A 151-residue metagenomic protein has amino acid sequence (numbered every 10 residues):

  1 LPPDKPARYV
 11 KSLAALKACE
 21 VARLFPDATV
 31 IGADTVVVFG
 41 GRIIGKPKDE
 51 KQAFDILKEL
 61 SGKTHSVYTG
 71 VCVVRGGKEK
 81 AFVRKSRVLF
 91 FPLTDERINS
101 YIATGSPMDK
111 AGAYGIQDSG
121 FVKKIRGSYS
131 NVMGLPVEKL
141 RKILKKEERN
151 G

Functional and structural regions predicted by a protein language model:
P3-G151: Anionic-ligand binding patches
